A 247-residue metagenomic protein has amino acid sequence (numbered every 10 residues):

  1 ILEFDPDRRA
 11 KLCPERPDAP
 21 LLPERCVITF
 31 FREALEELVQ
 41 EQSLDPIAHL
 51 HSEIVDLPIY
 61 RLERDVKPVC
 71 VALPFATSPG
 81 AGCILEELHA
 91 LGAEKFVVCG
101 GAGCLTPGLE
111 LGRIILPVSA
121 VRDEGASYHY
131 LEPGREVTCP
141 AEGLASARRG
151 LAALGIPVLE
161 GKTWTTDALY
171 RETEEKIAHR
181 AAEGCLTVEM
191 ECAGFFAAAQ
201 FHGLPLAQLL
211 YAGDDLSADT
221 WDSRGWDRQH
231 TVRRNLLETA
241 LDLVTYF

Functional and structural regions predicted by a protein language model:
I1-S146: Metabolite-binding pocket within alpha/beta catalytic cores that recognizes anionic/polar moieties
P46-S52, G155-K162, F247: Flexible, glycine/charged-enriched surface loops at secondary-structure junctions
H89-A90, A181, Q200: Non-catalytic positions within long, well-ordered alpha-helices that form the structural scaffold/packing of enzyme
E94-K95, L186, P205: Short acidic/polar active-site loop segments enriched in Thr and Asp
G134-A182: Active-site rim beta-loop-alpha module in soluble metabolic enzymes
A193-R228: Zn-dependent metallopeptidase/amidohydrolase metal-coordination segment
L216-F247: His/Asp/Glu-rich mid-to-C-terminal helical/loop segments that flank catalytic regions of hydrolases
